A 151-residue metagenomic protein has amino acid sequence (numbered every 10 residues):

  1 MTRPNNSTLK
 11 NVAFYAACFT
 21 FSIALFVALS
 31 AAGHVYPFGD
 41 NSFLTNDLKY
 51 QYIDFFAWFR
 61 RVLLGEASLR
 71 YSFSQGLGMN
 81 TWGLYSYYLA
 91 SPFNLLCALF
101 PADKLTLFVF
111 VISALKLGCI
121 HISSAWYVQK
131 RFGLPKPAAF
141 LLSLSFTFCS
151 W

Functional and structural regions predicted by a protein language model:
M1-V35: Start-transfer (signal-anchor) and selected internal transmembrane alpha helices of multi-pass inner/ER membrane
R3, Y36, S91, L134-K136: Intrinsic-disorder/low-complexity coil detector
N6-K10, P101-L105, V109, L134: Juxtamembrane/transmembrane-helix boundary motifs in multi-pass membrane proteins
T8-L9, F14, Y50, A57 (+2 more regions): Low-complexity, compositionally biased segments
N11-Y15, F110, A139: Residue-level signature of transmembrane alpha-helical entry/exit and packing/kink sites in multi-pass membrane
A17, F21, F100-P101, G133 (+1 more regions): Hydrophobic alpha-helical segments with strong N-terminal bias
A24-S124, L144-W151: Membrane-interface coil-to-helix junctions
A125-T147: Transmembrane-helix signature of polytopic, membrane-embedded enzymes that assemble or transfer cell-envelope glycans
